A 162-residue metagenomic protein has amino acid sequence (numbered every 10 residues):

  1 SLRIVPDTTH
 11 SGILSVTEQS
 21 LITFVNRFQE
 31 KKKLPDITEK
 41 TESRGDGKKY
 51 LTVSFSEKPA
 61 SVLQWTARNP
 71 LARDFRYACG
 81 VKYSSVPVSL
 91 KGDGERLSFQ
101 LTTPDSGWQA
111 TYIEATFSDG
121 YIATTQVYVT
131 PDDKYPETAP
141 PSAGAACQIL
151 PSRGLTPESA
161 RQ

Functional and structural regions predicted by a protein language model:
S1-I13, E18-I22: Histidine-bearing beta->alpha loop at or near hydrolase active sites
I4-D7, F55, T66-R68, A115-F117: Active-site proximal loops enriched in glycine and acidic residues that flank catalytic Cys/His/Asp and coordinate
V16, T23-T66, S85-G94, Q100: Surface beta-strand/loop "capping" patches
A60-N69, R73, A110-I113: Beta-strand-rich binding/interaction modules
T66-V86, S118-G120: Change "in extracellular beta-sheet-rich domains … of secreted and cell-surface proteins" to "in beta-sheet-rich domains
T102-P104: Hydrophobic loop/turn residues within beta-sheet-rich immunoglobulin-like superfamily modules
S106-D119: Short, aromatic- and glycine-rich surface loops/edge beta-strands on solvent-exposed regions
G120-R161: Short beta-strand elements
